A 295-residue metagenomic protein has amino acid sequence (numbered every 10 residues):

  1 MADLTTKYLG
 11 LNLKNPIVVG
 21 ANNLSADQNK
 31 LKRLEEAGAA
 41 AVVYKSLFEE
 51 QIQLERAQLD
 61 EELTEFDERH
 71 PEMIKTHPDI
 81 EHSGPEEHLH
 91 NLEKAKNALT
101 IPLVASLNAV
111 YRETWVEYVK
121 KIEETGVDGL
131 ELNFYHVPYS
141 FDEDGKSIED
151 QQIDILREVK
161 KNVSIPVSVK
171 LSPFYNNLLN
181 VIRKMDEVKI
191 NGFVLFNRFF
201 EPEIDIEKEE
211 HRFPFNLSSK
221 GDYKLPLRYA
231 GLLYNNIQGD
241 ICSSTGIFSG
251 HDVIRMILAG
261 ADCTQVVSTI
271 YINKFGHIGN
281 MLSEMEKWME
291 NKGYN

Functional and structural regions predicted by a protein language model:
M1-V18, E87-N97: N-terminal amphipathic alpha-helix/helix-capping segment at the start of soluble metabolic enzymes
L9, N15-R33: N-terminal binding-site loop/beta-alpha segment at the start of enzyme catalytic domains that lines or forms
N12-V18, K75-P78, P166-V167: Short, basic, glycine/proline-bearing loop/turn elements
G20-A21, K220, S243-S244, V266-V267: Thr-Gly-centered strand-to-loop micro-motif
Q28-E68, E86-V104, N108-C242, F248-A261: Alpha/beta enzyme core
L63-I74, Y223, G231, S283-N295: Extended, intrinsically disordered, low-complexity segments
A259-Q265, L282: Short acidic (Asp/Glu) and glycine-rich catalytic loops that position anionic groups and cofactors
Q265-T269, N273: Helical hairpin unit composed of two closely spaced alpha helices linked by a short loop
